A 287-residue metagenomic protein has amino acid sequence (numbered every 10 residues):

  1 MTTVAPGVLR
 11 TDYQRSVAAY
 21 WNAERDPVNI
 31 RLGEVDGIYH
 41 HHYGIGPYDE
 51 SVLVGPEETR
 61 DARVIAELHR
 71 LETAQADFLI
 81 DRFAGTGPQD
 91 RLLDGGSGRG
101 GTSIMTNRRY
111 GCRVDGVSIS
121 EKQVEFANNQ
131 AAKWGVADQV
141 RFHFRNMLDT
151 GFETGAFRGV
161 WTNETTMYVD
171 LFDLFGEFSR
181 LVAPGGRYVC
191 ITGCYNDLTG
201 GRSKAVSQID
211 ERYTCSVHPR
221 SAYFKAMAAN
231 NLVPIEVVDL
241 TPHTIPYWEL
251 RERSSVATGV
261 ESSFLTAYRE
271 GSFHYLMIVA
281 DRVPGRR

Functional and structural regions predicted by a protein language model:
M1-H40: N-terminal auxiliary segments of SAM/dcSAM-dependent transferases
D49-G55, H69-P88: Conserved alpha-helix/loop element of class I SAM-dependent methyltransferases that forms part of the SAM/SAH-binding
R91-L93, T102-F144, L148: Class I SAM-dependent methyltransferase SAM/SAH-binding core
L148-V160: A short acidic, Gly/Pro-enriched loop at the edge of an enzyme's catalytic core that lines a small-molecule cofactor
D173-R187: A short glycine-rich, Lys/Arg-flanked "PGG" loop and its adjoining helix->strand segment in the class I
G193-T214: Short, glycine-/aromatic-enriched active-site segment of Class I SAM-dependent methyltransferases
C215-N231: Short alpha-helix
E236-A257: Conserved catalytic loop of SAM-dependent methyltransferase domains
